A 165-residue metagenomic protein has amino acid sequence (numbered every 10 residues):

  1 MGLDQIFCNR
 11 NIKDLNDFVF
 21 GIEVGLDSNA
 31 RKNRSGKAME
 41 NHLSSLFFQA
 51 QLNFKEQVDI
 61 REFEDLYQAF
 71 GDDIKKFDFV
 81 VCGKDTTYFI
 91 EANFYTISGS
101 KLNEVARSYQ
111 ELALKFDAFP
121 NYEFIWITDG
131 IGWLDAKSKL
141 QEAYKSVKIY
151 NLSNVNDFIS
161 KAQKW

Functional and structural regions predicted by a protein language model:
M1-F48: Interdomain/boundary linker segments immediately adjacent to catalytic/signaling cores
V19-G21, K84, I90-Y95, D129: Short loop/turn segments at strand-loop or loop-helix junctions that form parts of catalytic or ligand-binding pockets
G25-N33, I60-Q68, Y95-S100: Surface-exposed cleft-lining segments at the edges of enzyme active sites
Q49-G71: A short acidic/basic microdomain associated with nuclease active sites
D72-F77, E111: Alpha-helical scaffolding within the catalytic cores of extracellular/periplasmic polymer-degrading hydrolases
K75-F89: Active-site beta-strand-loop-beta-strand hairpin of nuclease catalytic cores that positions key catalytic residues
N93-E142: Catalytic cores of nucleic-acid endonucleases
I127-W165: Domain-level recognition of nuclease-like catalytic cores that cleave nucleotide substrates
